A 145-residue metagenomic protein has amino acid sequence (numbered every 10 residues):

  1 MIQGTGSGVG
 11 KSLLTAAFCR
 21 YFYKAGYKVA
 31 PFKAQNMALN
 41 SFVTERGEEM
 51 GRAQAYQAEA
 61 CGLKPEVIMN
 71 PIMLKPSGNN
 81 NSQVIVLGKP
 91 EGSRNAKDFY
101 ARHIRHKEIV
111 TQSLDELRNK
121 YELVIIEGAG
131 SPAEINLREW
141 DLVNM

Functional and structural regions predicted by a protein language model:
M1-M145: Flexible phosphate-sensing "switch/lid" loops adjacent to ATP/NTP-binding sites across phosphate-transfer
